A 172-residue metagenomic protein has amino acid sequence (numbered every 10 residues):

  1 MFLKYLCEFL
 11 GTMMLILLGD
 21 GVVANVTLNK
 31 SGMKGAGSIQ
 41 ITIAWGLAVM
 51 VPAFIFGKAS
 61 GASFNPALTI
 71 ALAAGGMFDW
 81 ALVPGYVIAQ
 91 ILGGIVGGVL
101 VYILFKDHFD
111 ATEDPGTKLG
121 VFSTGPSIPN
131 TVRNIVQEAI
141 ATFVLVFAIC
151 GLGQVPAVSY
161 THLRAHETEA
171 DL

Functional and structural regions predicted by a protein language model:
M1-A170: Membrane-interface helix-loop junctions and terminal tails of multi-pass membrane proteins
